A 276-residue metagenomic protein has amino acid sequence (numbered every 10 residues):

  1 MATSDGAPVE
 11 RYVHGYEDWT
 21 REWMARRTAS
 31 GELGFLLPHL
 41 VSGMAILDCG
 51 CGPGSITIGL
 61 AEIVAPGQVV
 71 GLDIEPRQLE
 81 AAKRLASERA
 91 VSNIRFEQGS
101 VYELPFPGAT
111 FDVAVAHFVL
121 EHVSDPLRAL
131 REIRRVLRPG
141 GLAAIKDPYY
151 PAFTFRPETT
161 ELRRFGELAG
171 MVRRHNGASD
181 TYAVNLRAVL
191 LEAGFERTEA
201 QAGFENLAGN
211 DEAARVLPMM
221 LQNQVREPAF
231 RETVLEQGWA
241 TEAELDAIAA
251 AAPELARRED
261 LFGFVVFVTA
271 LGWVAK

Functional and structural regions predicted by a protein language model:
S4-T28: Class I SAM-dependent methyltransferase Rossmann-like catalytic core, especially the SAM/SAH-binding loop
P8, A45-C49, P53-E103: Class I SAM-dependent methyltransferase SAM/SAH-binding core
Y12, D18, Q201-G263: C-terminal helical/coil "lid" or tail adjacent to the Rossmann-like core of SAM-dependent
A25-M44, G59, I63: Conserved alpha-helix/loop element of class I SAM-dependent methyltransferases that forms part of the SAM/SAH-binding
Y102-V113: A short acidic, Gly/Pro-enriched loop at the edge of an enzyme's catalytic core that lines a small-molecule cofactor
D112-D125: A short SAM/SAH-binding and catalytic strip from SAM-dependent methyltransferases
L127-L142: A short glycine-rich, Lys/Arg-flanked "PGG" loop and its adjoining helix->strand segment in the class I
A144-A213, L221, V225: Conserved catalytic/acceptor-binding region of the Class I
